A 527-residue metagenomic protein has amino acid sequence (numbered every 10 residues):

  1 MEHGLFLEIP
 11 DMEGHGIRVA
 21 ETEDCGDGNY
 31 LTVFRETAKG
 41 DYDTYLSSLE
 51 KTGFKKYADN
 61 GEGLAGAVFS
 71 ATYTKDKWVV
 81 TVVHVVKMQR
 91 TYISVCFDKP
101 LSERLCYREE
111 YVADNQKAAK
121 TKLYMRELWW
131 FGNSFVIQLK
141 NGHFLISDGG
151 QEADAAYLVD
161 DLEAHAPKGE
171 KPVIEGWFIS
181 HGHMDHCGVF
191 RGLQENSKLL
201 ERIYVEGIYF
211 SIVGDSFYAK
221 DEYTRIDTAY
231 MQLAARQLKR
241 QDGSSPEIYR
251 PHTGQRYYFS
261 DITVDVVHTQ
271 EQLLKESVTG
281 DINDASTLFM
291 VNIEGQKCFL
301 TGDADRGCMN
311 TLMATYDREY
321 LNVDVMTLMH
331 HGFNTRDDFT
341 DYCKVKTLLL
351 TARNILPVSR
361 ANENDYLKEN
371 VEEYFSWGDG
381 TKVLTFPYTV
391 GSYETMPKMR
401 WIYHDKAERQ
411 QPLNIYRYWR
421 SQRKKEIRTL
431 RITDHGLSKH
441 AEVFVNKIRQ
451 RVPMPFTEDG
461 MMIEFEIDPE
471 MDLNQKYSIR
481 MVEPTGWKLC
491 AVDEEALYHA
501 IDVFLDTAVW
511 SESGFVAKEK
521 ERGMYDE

Functional and structural regions predicted by a protein language model:
M1-R35, P100-L105, N414-K425: Compositionally biased P/S/T/G-rich terminal and signal peptide-adjacent segments that lie outside catalytic cores
F6, P10-E13, I17, Q410-P484 (+2 more regions): Acidic, contiguous N-terminal accessory segments
M12-A67: Terminal, regulation- and interaction-focused segments at domain boundaries
P100-P172, D242-S245, R250-N322, L384-N414: Core dinuclear metal-dependent hydrolase active-site scaffold
G142, A153-V213, T315-F333, K344-K346: Active-site metal-binding motif and surrounding structural segment of the metallo-beta-lactamase
A153, G182-G188, D215-Y218, Q255 (+4 more regions): Active-site environment of divalent metal-dependent phosphoester hydrolases
C187-L199, S216-T228, D338-C343, A361-E363: Metal-dependent catalytic neighborhoods of phosphoester/phosphodiester hydrolases
Y316-V383: Long, structured stretches of catalytic cores involved in phosphate-ester chemistry, encompassing
